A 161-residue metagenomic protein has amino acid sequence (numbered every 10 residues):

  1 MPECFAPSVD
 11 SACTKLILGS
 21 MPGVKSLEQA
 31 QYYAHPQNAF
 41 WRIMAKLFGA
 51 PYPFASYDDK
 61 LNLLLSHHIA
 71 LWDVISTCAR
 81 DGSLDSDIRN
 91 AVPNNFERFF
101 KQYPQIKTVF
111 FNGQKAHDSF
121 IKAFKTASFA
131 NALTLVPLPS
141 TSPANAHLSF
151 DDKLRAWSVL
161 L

Functional and structural regions predicted by a protein language model:
E3-T14, H35-P36, L84-E97, I121-L161: C-terminal capping/extension of enzyme domains
T14-S20: Short, hydrophobic/glycine-enriched beta-strand segments
P22-K25, S76-A79, K115-H117, T141-A144: Short, solvent-exposed loop/turn segments at secondary-structure junctions
K25-D87: Short, surface-exposed acidic-centric catalytic microdomains
S66-K115, S119: Internal catalytic-core helix/loop-beta-alpha segment that presents or stabilizes conserved functional determinants
